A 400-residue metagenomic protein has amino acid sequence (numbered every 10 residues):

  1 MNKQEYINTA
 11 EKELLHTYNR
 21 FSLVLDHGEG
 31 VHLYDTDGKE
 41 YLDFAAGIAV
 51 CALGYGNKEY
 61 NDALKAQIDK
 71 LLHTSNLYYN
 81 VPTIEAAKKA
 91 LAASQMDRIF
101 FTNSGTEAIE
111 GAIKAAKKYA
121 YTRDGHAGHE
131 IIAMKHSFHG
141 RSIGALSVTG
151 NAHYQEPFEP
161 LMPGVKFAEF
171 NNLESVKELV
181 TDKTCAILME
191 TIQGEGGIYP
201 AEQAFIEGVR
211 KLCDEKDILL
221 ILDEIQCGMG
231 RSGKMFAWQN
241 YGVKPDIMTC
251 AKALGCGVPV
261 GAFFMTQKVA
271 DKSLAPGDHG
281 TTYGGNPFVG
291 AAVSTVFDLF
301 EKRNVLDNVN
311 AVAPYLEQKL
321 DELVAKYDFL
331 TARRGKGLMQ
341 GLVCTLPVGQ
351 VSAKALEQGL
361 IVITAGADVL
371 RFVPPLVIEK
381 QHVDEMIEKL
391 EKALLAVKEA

Functional and structural regions predicted by a protein language model:
M1-A400: Conserved N-terminal phosphate-binding loop of PLP-dependent enzymes in the Aspartate aminotransferase
